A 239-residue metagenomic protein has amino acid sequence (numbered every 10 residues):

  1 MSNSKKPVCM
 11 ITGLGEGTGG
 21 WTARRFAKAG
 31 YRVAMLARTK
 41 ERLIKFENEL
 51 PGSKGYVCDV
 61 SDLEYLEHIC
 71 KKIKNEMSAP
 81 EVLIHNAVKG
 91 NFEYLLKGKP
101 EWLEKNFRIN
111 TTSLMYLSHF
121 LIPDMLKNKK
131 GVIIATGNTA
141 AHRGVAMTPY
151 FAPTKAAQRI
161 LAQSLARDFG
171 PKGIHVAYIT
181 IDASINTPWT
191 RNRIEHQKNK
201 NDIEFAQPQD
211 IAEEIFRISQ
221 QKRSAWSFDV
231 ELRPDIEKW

Functional and structural regions predicted by a protein language model:
T12, P80-V88, N110, A135 (+1 more regions): Rossmann-fold scaffold of SDR-type NAD(P)-dependent oxidoreductases
G15-G17: Conserved glycine-rich cofactor-binding loop
Y31-K45: Conserved glycine-rich Rossmann-like NAD(P)H-binding loop of the short-chain dehydrogenase/reductase
V57-H68, P100: The beta1-alpha1 cofactor-binding region of Rossmann-like NAD(H)/NADP(H)-dependent oxidoreductases
K89, L96-M115, I134, Q158: Catalytic Tyr-X3-Lys loop
S118-H119, Q163: A short, exposed helix-loop element centered on a Lys and neighboring polar residues
V132-A157, Q163, R167-G170: Catalytic loop of short-chain dehydrogenase/reductase
P171-T180, K198-W239: C-terminal helical subdomain
